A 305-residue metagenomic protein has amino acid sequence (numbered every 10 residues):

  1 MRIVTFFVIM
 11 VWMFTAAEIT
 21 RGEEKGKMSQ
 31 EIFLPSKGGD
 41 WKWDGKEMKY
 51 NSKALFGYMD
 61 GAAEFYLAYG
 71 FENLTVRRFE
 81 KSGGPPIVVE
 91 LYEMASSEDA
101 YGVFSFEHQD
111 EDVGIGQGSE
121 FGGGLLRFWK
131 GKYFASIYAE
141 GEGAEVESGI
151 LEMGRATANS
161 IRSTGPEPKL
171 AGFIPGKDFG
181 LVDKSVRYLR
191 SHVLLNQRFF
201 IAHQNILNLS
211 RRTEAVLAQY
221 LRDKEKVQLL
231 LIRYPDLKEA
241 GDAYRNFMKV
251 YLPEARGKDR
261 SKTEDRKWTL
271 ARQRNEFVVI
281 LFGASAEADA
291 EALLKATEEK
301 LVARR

Functional and structural regions predicted by a protein language model:
T5-V8, W12-R305: Soluble, non-membrane globular domain cores that form compact, hydrophobic packing and curved binding surfaces
